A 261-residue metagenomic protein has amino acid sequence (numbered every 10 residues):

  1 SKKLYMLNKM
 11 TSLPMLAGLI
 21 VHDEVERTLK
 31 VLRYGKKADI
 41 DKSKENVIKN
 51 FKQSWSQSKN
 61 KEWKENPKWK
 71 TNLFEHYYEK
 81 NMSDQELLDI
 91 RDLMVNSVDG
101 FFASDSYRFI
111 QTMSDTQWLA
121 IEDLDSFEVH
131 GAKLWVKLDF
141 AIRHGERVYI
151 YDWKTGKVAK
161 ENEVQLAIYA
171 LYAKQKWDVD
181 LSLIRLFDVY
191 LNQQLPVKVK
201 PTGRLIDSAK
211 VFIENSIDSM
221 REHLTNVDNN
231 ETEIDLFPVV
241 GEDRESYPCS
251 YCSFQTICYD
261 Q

Functional and structural regions predicted by a protein language model:
S1, D139-V148, R221, T225-D228: Active-site-adjacent bridging/hinge elements
S1-L13: C-terminal, charged and often intrinsically disordered regions of DNA end-processing helicases and nucleases
L13, A17, V21, E86 (+3 more regions): Hydrophobic (often cysteine-bearing) scaffold residues that line and stabilize catalytic clefts of nucleotide/cofactor
G18, H22-L29, A170: Short, amphipathic alpha-helical segments that act as regulatory/interfacial helices in nucleotide-processing proteins
E24, K133, Q165-Y169, F212 (+1 more regions): Alpha-helical scaffold elements adjacent to nucleotide-binding pockets in ATP/GTP-utilizing enzyme cores
E24-L119: A non-catalytic, helix-rich entry segment at domain boundaries
A103, H130, K174-Q261: Metal-dependent nuclease catalytic regions and adjoining charged, substrate-binding loops involved in nucleic-acid end
D115-I168, K174: Non-catalytic protein-protein interaction segments used by genome-maintenance enzymes to assemble and couple activities
